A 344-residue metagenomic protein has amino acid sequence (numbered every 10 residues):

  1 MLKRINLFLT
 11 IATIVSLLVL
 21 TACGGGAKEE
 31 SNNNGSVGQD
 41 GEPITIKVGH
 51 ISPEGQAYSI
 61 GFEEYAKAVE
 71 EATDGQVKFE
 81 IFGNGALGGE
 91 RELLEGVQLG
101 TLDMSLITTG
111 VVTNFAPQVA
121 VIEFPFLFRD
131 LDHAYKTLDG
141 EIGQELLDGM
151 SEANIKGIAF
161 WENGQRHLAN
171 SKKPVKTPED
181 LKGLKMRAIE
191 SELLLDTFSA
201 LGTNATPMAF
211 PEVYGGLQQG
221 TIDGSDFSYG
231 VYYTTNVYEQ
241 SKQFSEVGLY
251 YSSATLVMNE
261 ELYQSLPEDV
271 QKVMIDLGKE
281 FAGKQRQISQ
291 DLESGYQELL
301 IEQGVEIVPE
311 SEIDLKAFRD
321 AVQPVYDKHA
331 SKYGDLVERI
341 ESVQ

Functional and structural regions predicted by a protein language model:
M1-A12: Bacterial N-terminal signal peptides that target proteins for export
V19-A22: C-terminal motif of bacterial Sec signal peptides marking the signal peptidase cleavage site
G24-D132, I142, S151-Q344: N-terminal secretory/targeting leader peptides
L147: Thiol/selenol-based redox catalytic cores and closely related redox-interacting motifs
